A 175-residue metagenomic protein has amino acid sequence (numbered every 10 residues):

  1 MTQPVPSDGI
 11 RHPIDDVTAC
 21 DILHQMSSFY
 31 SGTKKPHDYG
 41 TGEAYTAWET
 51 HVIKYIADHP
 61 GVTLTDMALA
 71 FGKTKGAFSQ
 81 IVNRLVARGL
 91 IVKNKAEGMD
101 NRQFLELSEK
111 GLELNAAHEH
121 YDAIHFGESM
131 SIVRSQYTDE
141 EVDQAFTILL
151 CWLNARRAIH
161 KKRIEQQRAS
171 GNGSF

Functional and structural regions predicted by a protein language model:
M1-A44: N-terminal leader segment of winged-helix/HTH proteins
T18, W48-E49, K110, E141: N-terminal positioning helix adjacent to the helix-turn-helix/winged-helix DNA-binding module
D21, H51-K54, E113: Pre-recognition alpha-helix immediately N-terminal to the DNA-recognition helix within helix-turn-helix or winged-helix
K35-T74: N-terminal helix-turn-helix DNA-binding core of bacterial DNA-binding proteins
I81-R84: Residues within the DNA-recognition helix of helix-turn-helix
V86-D143: Charged, amphipathic alpha-helical coiled-coil/dimerization segments
H120-F175: Terminal interaction helix/tail motif
